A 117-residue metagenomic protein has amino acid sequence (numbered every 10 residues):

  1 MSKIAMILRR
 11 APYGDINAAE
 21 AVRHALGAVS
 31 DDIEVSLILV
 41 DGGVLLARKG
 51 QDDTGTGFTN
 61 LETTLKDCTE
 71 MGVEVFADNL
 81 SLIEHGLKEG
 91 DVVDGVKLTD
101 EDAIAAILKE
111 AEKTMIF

Functional and structural regions predicted by a protein language model:
M1-A5: Extreme N-terminal starter segment of soluble prokaryotic enzymes
M6, L37-L39, A77: Structural beta-sheet core signal
M6-A19, A47-G55: Short, glycine-rich nucleotide/cofactor-binding loops
A18-L37: Histidine-anchored nucleotide/phosphate-binding helix
V29, T69, L108-K109: Anion (oxyanion) recognition and catalysis
D41-V44, S81-L82: Short beta-alpha junction loops
D53-L80: A glycine-rich helix N-cap at a beta->alpha junction
E84-F117: C-terminal structural segments of small proteins and small subunits
